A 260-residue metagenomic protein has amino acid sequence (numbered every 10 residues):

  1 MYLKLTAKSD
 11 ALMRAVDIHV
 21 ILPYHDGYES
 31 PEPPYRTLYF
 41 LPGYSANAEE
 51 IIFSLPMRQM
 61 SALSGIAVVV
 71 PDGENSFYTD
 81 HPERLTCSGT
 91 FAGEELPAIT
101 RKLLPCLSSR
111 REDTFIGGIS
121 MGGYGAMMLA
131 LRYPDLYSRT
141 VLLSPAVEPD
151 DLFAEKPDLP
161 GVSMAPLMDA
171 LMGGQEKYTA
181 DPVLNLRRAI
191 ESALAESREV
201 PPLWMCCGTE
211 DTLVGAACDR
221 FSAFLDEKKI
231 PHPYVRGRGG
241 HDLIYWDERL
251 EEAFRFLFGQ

Functional and structural regions predicted by a protein language model:
M1-Q260: Non-catalytic cap/lid and distal C-terminal segments of serine-dependent acyl enzymes
